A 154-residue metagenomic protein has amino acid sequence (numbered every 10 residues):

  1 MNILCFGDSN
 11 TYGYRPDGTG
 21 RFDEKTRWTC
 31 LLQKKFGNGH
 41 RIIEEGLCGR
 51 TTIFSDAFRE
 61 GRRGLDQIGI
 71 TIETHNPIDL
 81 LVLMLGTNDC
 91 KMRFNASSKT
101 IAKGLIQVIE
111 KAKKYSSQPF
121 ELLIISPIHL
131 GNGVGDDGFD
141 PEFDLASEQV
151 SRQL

Functional and structural regions predicted by a protein language model:
M1-L47, I53-F58, T71-P77, L81: Serine-esterase "nucleophile elbow" of acetyl-processing enzymes
N10-T11, C48, N88, I128: Catalytic metal-binding/acid-base residues of hydrolase active sites
N38, R62-L154: Alpha-helical cap/lid subdomain in secreted, periplasmic, or secretory-pathway luminal O-acyl-processing enzymes
